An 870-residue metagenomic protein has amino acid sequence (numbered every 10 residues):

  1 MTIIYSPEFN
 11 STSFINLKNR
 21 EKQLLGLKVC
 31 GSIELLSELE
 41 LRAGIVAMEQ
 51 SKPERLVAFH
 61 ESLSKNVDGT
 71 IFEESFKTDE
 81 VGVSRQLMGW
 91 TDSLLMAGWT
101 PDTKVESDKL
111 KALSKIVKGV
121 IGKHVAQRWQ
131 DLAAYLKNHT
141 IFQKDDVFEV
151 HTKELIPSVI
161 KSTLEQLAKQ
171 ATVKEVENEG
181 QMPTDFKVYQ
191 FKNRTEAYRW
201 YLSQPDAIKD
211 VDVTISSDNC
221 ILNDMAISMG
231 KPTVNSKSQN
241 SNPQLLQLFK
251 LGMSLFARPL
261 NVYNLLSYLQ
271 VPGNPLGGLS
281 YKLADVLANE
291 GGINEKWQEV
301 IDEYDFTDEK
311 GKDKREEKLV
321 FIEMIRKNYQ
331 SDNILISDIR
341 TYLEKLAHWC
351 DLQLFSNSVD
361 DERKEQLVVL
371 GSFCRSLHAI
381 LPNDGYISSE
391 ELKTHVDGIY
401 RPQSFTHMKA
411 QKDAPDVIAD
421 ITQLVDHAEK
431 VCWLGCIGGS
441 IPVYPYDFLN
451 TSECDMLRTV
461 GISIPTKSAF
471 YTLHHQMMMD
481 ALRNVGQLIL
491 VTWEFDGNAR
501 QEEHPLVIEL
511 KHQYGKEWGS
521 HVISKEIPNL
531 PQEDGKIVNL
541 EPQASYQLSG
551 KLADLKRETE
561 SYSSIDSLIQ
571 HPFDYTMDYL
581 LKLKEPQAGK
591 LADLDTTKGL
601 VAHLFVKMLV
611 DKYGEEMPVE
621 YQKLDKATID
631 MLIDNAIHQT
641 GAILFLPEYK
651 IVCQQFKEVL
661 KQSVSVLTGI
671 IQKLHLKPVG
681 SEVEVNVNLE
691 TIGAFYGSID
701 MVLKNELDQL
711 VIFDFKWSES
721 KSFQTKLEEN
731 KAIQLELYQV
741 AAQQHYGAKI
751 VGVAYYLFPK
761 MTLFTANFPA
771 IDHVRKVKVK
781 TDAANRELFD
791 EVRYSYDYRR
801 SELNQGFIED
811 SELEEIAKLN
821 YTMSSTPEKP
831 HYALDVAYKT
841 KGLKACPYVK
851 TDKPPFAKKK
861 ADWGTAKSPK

Functional and structural regions predicted by a protein language model:
M1-C30, Q143-F148, T152-R258, H427: Conserved motor-region signature of P-loop NTPase helicases/translocases
Y5-N10, V29-L35, V147-E154, D212-D218 (+6 more regions): Conserved helicase core region in the C-terminal RecA-like lobe
F9-K144, K153-S158, L276-D313: Basic/charged alpha-beta structural segments of nucleotide/phosphate-handling enzymes
L17-K28, E38-E40, G44, P205-I325 (+1 more regions): ATPase/helicase motor core of nucleic-acid motors
K144-D146, E303-D420, A602-S681: Accessory C-terminal helicase-associated subdomains
L279-Y304, F355-G519, K716-E719: Conserved C-terminal motor-coupling region of P-loop helicases
H427-V431, I437-T559, A766-E814, K844-K870: Accessory/regulatory regions of helicases
P542-K870: RecB-family 4Fe-4S metal-dependent nuclease core
